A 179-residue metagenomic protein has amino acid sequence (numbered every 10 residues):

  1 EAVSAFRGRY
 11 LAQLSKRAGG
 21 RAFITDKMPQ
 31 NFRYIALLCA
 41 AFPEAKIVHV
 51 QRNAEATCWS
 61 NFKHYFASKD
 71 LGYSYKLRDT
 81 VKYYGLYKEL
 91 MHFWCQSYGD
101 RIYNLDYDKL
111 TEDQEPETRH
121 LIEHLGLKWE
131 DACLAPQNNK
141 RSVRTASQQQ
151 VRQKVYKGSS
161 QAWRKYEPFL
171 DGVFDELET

Functional and structural regions predicted by a protein language model:
E1-G19, N61-N104, E112-T179: PAPS-dependent sulfotransferases, especially Golgi type II membrane carbohydrate sulfotransferases
A5, R9-C39: Glycine-rich phosphate-binding loop used to anchor ATP phosphates in small-molecule kinases, encompassing both
G19-R21, A41-A45, G99: Short, well-ordered loop/turn elements at secondary-structure boundaries
I24-M28, K46-Q51, N104-K109, I122 (+1 more regions): Short beta-strand segments
P29-F32, N53-A56, H64, D108-E112: Short, solvent-exposed loop/turn segments at secondary-structure junctions
R33, P43, G126: Hydrophobic/aromatic-lined pockets within catalytic cores
R33-A36, W59, E115: Short N-terminal helix/helix-N-cap motif within the alpha/beta-hydrolase-1
L38-K63: Conserved phosphate-donor/acceptor-positioning beta-strand/loop module used by diverse small-molecule
